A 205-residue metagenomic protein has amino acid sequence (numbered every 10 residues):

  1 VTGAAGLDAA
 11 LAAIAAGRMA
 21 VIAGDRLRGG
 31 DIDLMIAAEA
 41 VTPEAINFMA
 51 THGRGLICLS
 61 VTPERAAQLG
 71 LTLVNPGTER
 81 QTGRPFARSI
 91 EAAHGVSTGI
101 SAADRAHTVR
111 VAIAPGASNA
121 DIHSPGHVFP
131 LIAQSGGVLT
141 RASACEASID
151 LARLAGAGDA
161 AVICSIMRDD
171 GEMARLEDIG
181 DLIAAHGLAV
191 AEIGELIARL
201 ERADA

Functional and structural regions predicted by a protein language model:
V1-A205: Catalytic domains of riboflavin
